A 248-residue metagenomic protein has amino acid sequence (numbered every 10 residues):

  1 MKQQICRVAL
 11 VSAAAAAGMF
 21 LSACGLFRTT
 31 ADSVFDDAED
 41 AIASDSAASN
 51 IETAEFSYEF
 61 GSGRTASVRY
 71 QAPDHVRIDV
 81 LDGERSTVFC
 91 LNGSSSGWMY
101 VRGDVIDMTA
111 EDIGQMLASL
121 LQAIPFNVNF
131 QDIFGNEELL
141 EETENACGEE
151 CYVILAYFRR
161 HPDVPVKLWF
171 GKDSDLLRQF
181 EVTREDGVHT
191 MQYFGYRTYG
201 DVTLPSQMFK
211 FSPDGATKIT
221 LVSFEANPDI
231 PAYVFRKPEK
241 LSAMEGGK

Functional and structural regions predicted by a protein language model:
K2-A13: Bacterial N-terminal signal peptides that target proteins for export
V11-S22: Bacterial N-terminal signal peptides
F20-T65, S242-K248: N-terminal leader/targeting segments and the immediate start of mature chains
G25-F35, W98-P165, R184, F235-K248: Flexible, processing/modification-adjacent segments and terminal tails in exported/periplasmic/extracellular proteins
A41-A43, S67-Y70, Y193-T198: Extended lipid/amphipathic-ligand handling interfaces
E59-S86: N-terminal, post-signal-peptide region of Sec/Tat-exported proteins
V76-T109: Mid-chain, structured segments of secreted extracytoplasmic proteins
C147-R236: Gly/Pro-enriched, hydrophobic low-complexity segments that function as extracytoplasmic propeptides/linkers
